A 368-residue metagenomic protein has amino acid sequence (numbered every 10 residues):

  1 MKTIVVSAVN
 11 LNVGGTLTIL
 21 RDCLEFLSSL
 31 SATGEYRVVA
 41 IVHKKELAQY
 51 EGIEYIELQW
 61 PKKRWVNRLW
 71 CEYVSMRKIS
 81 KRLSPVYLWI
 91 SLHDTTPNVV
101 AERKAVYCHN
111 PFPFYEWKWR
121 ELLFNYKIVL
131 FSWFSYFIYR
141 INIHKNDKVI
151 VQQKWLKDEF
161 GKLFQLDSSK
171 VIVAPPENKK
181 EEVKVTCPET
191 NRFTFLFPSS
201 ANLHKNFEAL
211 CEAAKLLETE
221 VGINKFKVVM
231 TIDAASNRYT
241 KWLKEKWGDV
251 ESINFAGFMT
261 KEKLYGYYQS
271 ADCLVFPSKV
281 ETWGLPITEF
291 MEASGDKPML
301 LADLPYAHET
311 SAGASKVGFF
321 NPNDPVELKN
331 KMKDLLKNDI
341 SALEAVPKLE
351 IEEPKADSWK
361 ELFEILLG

Functional and structural regions predicted by a protein language model:
V5-V6, P188-K205, C211-A214: Conserved donor-binding/catalytic core segment of Leloir-type glycosyltransferases
I41-H43, F226-W242, G257: Glycosyltransferase donor-sugar binding loop
S80, G266-A271: Short alpha-helical donor nucleotide-sugar binding micro-motif in glycosyltransferases
I128-V149: Membrane-proximal helix-turn-helix segments that form the acceptor-binding/catalytic region of lipid-linked
H144-V183: Donor nucleotide-sugar binding/catalytic pocket of nucleotide-sugar-dependent glycosyltransferases
T240-E262: Nucleotide-activated donor-binding/catalytic signature segment of Leloir-type glycosyltransferases, i.e., the conserved
K279: Aromatic "clamp/platform" in nucleotide-sugar-dependent glycosyltransferases that forms part of the donor/acceptor
L301, V317-P325, D334-D339: Conserved acidic donor-binding segment of nucleotide-sugar-dependent glycosyltransferases
